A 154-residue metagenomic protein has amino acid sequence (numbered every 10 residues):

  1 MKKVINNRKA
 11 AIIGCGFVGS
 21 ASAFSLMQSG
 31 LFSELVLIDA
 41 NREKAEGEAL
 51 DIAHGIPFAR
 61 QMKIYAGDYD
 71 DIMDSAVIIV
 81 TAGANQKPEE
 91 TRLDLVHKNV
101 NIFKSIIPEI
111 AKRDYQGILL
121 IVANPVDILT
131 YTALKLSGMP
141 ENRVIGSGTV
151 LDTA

Functional and structural regions predicted by a protein language model:
M1-R8, F32: A short, basic/flexible loop-to-alpha-helix module at the beginning of a structural domain
C15-G16: Glycine-rich Rossmann-fold phosphate-binding loop(s) that bind the pyrophosphate of adenine dinucleotide cofactors
G19-S20: N-terminal Rossmann-fold NAD(P) dinucleotide-binding loop
L26: Aromatic pocket-lining residues of Rossmann-like dinucleotide-binding sites
I38-A76, E90: Conserved N-terminal Rossmann-fold NAD(P) cofactor-binding segment
I72-L119, L136: Rossmann-fold NAD(P) dinucleotide-binding segment
A82, I121-A154: Rossmann-fold dinucleotide-binding core
